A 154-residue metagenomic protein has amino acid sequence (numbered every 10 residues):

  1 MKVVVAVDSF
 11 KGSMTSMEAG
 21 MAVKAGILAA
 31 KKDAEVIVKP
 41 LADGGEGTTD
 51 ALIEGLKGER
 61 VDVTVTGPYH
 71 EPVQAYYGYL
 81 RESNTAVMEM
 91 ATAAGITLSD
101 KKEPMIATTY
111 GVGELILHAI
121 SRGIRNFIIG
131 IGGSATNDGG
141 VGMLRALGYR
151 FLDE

Functional and structural regions predicted by a protein language model:
M1-I131, A135-E154: N-terminal loops that bind phosphate or other acidic moieties and the adjacent beta-alpha structural core
